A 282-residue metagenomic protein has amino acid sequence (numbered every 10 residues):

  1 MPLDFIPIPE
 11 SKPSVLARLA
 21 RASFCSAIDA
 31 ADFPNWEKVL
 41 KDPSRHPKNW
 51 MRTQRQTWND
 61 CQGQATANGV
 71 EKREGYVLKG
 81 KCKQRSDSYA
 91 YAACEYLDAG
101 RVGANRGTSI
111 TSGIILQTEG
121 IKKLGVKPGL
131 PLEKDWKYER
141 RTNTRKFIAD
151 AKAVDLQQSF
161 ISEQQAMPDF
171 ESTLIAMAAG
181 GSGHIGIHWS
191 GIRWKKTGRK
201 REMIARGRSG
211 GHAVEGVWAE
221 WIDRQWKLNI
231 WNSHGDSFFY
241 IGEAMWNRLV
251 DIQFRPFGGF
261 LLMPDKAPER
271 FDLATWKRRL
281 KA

Functional and structural regions predicted by a protein language model:
M1-K83, A104-K122, G235, K277 (+1 more regions): Structured alpha-helical subdomains that flank or immediately precede key functional sites
D4, E71, L97-W231, D236-A282: Predominantly the structural core of cysteine protease catalytic domains
Q64, Y89-Y91, W136-Y138: Aromatic side chains
C82-A99: Acidic helix-start/capping segments at beta-turn-to-alpha-helix junctions
